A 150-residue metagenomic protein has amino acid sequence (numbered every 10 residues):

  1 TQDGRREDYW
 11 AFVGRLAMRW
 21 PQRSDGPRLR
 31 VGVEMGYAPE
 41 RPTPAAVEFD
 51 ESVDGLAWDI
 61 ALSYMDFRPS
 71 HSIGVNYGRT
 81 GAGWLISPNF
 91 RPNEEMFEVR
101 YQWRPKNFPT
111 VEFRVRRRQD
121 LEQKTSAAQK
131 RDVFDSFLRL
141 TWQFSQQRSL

Functional and structural regions predicted by a protein language model:
T1-V99, W103: Detector for outer-membrane/organellar transmembrane beta-barrel domains, recognizing the amphipathic beta-strand
R19-P21, Q119-D120, S145-Q146: Short regulatory "switch" loops immediately downstream of catalytic or recognition motifs within protein catalytic
D50, S126-Q129: Short proline/glycine-enriched turn/loop segments at secondary-structure junctions
E94-T125: C-terminal structured domain segments
P109, V115, A128-L150: Outer-membrane beta-barrel "beta-signal"
